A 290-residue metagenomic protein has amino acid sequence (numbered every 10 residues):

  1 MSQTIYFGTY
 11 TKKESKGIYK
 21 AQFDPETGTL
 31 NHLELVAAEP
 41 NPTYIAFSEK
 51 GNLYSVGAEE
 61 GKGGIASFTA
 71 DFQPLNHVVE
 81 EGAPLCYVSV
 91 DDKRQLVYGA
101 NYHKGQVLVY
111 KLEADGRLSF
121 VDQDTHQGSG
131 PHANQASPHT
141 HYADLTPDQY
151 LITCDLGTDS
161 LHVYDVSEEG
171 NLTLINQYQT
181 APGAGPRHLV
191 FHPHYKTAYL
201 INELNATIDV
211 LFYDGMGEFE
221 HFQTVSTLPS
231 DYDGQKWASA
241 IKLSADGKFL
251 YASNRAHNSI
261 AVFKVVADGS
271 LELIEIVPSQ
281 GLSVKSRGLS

Functional and structural regions predicted by a protein language model:
Y10-K12, A58-E60, Y102-K104, L112 (+4 more regions): Short loop/turn segments immediately following the C-termini of beta-strands
Q22-G28, F68-D71, Y110-S119, D165-N171 (+2 more regions): Short loop/turn segments immediately following beta-strands, especially the blade-tip and inter-blade linker loops
N31-A37, Q73-V79, D122, G128-A133 (+3 more regions): A short beta-strand motif characteristic of beta-propeller blades
H32-R94: Blade-loop segments of beta-propeller domains
E39-K50, E81-D92, G128-D148, T180-Y195 (+2 more regions): Beta-rich, blade/repeat-based domains predominating in secreted/periplasmic proteins but also intracellular
P74-Y142: Asp-box/WD-like beta-propeller blade repeats and closely related beta-sheet repeat scaffolds
Y150-A206: Loop-centered beta-sheet repeat module
